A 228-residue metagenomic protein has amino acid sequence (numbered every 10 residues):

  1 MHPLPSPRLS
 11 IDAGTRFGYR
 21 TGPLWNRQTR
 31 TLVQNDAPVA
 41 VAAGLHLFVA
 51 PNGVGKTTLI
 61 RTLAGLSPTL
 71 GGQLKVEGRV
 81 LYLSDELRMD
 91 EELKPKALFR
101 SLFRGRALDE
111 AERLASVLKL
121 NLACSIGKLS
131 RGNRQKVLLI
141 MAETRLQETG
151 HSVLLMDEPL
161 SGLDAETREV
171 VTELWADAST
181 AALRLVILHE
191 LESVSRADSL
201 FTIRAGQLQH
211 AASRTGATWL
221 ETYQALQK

Functional and structural regions predicted by a protein language model:
M1-A43, P68: A short, flexible loop at the N-terminus of ABC-type nucleotide-binding domains that lies
F48-P51: The feature captures the beta-strand-to-loop junction immediately N-terminal to the Walker
T58-R104: ABC ATPase nucleotide-binding domain signature region
E86-V137, M141-H151: ABC-family P-loop ATPase nucleotide-binding domains
L160-S161: Short loop immediately C-terminal to the Walker-B catalytic DE motif in ABC-type ATPase nucleotide-binding domains
A165-E166: Helix N-cap at the start of a conserved alpha-helix in ABC-type nucleotide-binding domains
E190-R196: Conserved H-loop
Q207-K228: Conserved beta-strand-loop-alpha-helix hinge in the C-terminal portion of ABC ATPase nucleotide-binding domains
